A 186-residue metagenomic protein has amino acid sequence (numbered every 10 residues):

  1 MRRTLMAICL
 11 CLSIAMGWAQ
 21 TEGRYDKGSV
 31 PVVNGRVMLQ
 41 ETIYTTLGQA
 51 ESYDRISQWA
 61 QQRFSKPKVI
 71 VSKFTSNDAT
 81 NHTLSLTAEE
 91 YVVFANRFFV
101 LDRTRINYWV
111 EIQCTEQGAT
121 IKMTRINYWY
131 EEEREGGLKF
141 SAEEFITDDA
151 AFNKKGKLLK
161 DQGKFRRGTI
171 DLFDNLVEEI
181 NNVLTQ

Functional and structural regions predicted by a protein language model:
M1-G23: Bacterial Sec-dependent N-terminal signal peptides
Q20-Q186: Ser/Thr-rich, low-complexity intrinsically disordered terminal regions
